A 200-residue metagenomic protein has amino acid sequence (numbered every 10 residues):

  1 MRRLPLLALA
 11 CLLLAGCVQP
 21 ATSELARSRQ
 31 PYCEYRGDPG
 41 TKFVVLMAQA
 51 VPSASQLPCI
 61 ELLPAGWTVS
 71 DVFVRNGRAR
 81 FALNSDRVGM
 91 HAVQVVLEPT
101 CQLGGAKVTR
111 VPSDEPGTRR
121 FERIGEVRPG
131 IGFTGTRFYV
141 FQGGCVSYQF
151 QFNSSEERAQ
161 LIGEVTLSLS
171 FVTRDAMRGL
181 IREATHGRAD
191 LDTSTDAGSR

Functional and structural regions predicted by a protein language model:
M1-C11, S23: N-terminal export and membrane-targeting signals
L13-G16: C-terminal motif of bacterial Sec signal peptides marking the signal peptidase cleavage site
V18-P20: Bacterial signal peptide processing site
T22-C33: N-terminal hydrophobic targeting segments that direct proteins to the cell envelope
C33-F133: Short, solvent-exposed recognition patches
E115-R200: A short, solvent-exposed beta-edge/loop patch
